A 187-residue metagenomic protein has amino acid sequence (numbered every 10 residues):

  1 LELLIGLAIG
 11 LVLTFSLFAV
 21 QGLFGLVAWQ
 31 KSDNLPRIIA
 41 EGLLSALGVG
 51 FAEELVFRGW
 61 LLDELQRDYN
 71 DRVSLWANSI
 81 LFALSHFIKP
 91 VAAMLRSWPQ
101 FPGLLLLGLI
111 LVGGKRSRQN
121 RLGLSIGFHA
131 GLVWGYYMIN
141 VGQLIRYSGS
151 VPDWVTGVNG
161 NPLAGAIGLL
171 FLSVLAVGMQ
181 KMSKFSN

Functional and structural regions predicted by a protein language model:
L1-V56, L62-D68: Juxtamembrane helix-loop-helix connectors linking adjacent transmembrane helices in multi-pass membrane enzymes
T14-L17, S45-G50, D71-F87, L105-G108: Small-polar-interrupted transmembrane alpha-helices in polytopic inner-membrane proteins
G22-D33, V91-A92, I145-G157: Membrane-interface helix termini and inter-helical loops of multi-pass transporters
K31-L43, A92-P102, V158, P162 (+1 more regions): Juxtamembrane helix-entry segments on the extracytoplasmic side of multipass membrane proteins
A52-A77, I88-P90, M94, G113-R121: Membrane-interface helix/loop boundary segments of multi-pass membrane proteins
S74-F82, L124-G135: Central hydrophobic cores of alpha-helical transmembrane segments in multi-pass integral membrane proteins
F101-G113: Hydrophobic alpha-helical segments embedded in the membrane of multi-pass proteins
A130-N187: C-terminal membrane module of polytopic membrane proteins
